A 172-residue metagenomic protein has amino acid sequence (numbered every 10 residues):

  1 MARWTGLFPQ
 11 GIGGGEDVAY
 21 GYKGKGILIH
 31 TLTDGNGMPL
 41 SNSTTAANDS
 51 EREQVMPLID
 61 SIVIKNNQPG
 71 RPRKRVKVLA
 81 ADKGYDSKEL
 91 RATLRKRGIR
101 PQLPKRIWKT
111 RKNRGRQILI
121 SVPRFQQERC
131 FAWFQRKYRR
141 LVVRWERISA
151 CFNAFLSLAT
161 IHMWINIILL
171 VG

Functional and structural regions predicted by a protein language model:
M1-R106, A159, G172: Polybasic low-complexity intrinsically disordered regions
T5, R116-Q117: Poly-acidic low-complexity segments
G84-D86, I107-K109, A132, K137-R140: Short Gly/Pro-enriched loop/turn and capping motifs at secondary-structure junctions
R97-G98, Q117-G172: Basic, amphipathic alpha-helical segments enriched in Lys/Arg and hydrophobic/aromatic residues
T110-R116: Short, charged, surface-exposed secondary-structure boundary motifs
